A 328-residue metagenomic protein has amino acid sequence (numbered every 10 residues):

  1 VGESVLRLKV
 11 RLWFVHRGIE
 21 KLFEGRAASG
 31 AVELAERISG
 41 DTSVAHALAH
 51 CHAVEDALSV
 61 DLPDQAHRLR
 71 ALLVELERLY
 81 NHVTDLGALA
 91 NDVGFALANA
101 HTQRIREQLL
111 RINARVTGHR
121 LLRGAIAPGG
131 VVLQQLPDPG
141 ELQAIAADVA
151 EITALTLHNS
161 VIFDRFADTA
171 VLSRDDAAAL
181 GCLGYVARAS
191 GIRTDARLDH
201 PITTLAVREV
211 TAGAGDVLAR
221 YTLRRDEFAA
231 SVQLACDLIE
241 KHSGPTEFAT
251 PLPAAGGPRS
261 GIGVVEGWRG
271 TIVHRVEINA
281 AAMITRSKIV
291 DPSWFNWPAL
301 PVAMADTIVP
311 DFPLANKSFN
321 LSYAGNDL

Functional and structural regions predicted by a protein language model:
G2-L328: Active-site bordering "gate/hinge" segments that shape substrate access to catalytic or cofactor-binding pockets
